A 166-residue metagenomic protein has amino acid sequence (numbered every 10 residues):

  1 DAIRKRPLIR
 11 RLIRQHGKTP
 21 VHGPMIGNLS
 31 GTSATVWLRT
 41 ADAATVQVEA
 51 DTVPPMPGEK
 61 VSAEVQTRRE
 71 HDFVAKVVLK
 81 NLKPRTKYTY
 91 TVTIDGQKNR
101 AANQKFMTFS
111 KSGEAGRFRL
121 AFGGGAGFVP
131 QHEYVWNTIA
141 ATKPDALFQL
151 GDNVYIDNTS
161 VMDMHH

Functional and structural regions predicted by a protein language model:
I3-H166: Divalent metal-dependent phosphoesterase catalytic cores across multiple superfamilies
